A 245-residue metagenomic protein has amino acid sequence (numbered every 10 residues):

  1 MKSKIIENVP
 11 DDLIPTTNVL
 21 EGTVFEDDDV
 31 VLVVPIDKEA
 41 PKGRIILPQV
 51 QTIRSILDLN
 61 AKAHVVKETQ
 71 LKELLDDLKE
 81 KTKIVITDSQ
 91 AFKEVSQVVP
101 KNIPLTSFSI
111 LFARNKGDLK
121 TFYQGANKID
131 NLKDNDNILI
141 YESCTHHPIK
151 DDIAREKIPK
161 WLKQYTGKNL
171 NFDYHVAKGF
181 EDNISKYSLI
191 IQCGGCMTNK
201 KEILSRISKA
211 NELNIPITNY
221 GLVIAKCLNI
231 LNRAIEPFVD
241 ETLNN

Functional and structural regions predicted by a protein language model:
M1-D152, K163, Y174-L189, M197-T198 (+3 more regions): C-terminal-of-GTPase-core extension/linker across diverse P-loop GTPases
G167-L170: Short beta-strand/loop segments at the ligand-binding rim of alpha/beta enzyme cores
C193: Thr-Gly-centered strand-to-loop micro-motif
